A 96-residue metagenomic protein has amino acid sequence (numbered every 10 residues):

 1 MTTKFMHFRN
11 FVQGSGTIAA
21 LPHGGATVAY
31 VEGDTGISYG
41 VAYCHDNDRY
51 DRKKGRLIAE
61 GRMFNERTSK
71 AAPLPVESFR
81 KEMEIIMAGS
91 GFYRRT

Functional and structural regions predicted by a protein language model:
M1-T96: Catalytic phosphate/metal-binding cores of nucleic-acid and nucleotide-processing enzymes, i.e., regions that mediate
